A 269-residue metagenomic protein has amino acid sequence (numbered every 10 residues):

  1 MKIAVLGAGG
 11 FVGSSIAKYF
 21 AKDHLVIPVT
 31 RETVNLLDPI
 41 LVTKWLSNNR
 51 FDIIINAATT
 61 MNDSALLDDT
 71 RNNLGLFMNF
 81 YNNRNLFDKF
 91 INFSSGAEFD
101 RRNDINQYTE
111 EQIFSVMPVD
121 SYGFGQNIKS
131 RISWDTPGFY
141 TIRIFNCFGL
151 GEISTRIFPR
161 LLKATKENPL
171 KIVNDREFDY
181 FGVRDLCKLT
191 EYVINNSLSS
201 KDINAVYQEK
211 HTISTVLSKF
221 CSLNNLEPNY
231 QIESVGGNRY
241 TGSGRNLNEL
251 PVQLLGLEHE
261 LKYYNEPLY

Functional and structural regions predicted by a protein language model:
I3-K22: N-terminal Rossmann NAD(P)H-binding glycine-rich loop of SDR-like oxidoreductase domains
L6, V29, A57-A58, F90-G96 (+1 more regions): SDR active-site strand-loop-helix element
A17, I172-Y269: C-terminal substrate-binding subdomain of Rossmann-fold SDR/epimerase-dehydratase oxidoreductases
P28-I40: Rossmann-fold cofactor-recognition segment
P39-L74: NAD(P)H-binding glycine-rich loop region in Rossmannoid oxidoreductase-like domains and their noncatalytic homologs
T70, E111-S130, T155-R156, D179-Y180 (+1 more regions): Short-chain dehydrogenase/reductase
M78-V119: Conserved Rossmann-fold NAD(P)-dependent oxidoreductase catalytic core, especially the SDR/UDP-sugar
N127, R131-C187, E191, F220: NAD(P)-dependent short-chain dehydrogenase/reductase
